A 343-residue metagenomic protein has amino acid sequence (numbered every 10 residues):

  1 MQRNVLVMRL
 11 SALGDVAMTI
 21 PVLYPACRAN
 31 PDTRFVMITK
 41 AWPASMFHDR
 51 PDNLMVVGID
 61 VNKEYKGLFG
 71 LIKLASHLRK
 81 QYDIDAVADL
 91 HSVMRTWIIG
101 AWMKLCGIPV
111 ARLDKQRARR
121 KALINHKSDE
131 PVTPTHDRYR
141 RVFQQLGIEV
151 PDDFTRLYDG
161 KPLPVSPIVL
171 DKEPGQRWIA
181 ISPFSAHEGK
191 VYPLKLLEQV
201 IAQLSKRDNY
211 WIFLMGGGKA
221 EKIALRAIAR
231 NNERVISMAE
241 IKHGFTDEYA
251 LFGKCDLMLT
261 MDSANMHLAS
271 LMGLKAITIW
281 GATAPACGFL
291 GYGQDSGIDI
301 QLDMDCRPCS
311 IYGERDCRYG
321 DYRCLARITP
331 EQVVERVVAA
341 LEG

Functional and structural regions predicted by a protein language model:
M1-G343: Catalytic machinery of carbohydrate-active enzymes, primarily nucleotide-sugar-dependent glycosyltransferases
